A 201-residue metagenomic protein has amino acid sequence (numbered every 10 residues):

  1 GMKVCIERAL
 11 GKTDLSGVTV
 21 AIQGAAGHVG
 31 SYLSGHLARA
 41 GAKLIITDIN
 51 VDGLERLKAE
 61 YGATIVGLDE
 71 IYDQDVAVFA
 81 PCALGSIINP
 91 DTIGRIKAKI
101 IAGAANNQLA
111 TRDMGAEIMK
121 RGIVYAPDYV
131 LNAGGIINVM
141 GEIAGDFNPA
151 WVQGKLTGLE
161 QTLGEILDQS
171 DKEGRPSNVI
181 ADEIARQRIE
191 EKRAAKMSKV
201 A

Functional and structural regions predicted by a protein language model:
G1-V78: Glycine-rich phosphate/diphosphate-binding loop of Rossmann-like nucleotide-binding domains
M2-V4, G27-G30, G85-I88, N106 (+2 more regions): Short, flexible micro-motifs
L15-S16, H36-K43, G94-I101, R121 (+1 more regions): Short, surface-exposed connector motifs at secondary-structure boundaries
V29-G35, T92-I93, E191-K196: Short glycine/threonine-rich loop-to-helix capping motif typified by GTGT followed within a few residues by an Asp-Pro
V51-L131: Rossmann-like adenosine-cofactor binding region
K99-A201: Adenosine-phosphate binding glycine-rich loop
